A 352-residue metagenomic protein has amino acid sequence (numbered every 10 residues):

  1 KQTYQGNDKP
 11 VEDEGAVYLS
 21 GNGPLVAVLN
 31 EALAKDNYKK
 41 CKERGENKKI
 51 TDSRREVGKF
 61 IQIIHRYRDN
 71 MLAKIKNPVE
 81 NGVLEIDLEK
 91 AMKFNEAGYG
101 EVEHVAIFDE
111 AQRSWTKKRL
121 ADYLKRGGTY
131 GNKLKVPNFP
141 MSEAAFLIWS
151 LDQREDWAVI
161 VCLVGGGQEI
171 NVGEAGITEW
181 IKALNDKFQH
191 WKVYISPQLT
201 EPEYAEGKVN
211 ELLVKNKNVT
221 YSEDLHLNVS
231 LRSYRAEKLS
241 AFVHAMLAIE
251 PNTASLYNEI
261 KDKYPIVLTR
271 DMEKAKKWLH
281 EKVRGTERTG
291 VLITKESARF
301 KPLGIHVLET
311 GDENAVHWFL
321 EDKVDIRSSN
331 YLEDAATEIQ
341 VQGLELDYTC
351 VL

Functional and structural regions predicted by a protein language model:
Q2-E14: Post-Walker A helix-loop "phosphate-sensing" segment adjacent to the P-loop in P-loop NTPases
T3-Q5, Y38, G45-K59, N185-L352: Core RecA-like ATPase module of SF1/SF2 helicases and allied nucleic-acid translocases
P10-V11, G98-G100, L151-D156, D186-F188 (+2 more regions): Conserved catalytic network of the ASCE P-loop NTPase/AAA+ motor domain
E12-A34: Conserved Walker A/P-loop ATP-binding site and its immediately adjacent core in helicase/helicase-like ATPase domains
L19, V105-I107, V161, G290 (+1 more regions): Structural motif
P24-V28, R113-T116, Q168-V172, E201-E203 (+2 more regions): Flexible loop/turn segments at secondary-structure boundaries
N47-L151, E333-T337: Conserved RecA-like ASCE ATPase "motif II neighborhood" in helicase/translocase motors
I107-E211: Signature of the SF2 helicase/ATPase Hel1-core->accessory helical subdomain module
